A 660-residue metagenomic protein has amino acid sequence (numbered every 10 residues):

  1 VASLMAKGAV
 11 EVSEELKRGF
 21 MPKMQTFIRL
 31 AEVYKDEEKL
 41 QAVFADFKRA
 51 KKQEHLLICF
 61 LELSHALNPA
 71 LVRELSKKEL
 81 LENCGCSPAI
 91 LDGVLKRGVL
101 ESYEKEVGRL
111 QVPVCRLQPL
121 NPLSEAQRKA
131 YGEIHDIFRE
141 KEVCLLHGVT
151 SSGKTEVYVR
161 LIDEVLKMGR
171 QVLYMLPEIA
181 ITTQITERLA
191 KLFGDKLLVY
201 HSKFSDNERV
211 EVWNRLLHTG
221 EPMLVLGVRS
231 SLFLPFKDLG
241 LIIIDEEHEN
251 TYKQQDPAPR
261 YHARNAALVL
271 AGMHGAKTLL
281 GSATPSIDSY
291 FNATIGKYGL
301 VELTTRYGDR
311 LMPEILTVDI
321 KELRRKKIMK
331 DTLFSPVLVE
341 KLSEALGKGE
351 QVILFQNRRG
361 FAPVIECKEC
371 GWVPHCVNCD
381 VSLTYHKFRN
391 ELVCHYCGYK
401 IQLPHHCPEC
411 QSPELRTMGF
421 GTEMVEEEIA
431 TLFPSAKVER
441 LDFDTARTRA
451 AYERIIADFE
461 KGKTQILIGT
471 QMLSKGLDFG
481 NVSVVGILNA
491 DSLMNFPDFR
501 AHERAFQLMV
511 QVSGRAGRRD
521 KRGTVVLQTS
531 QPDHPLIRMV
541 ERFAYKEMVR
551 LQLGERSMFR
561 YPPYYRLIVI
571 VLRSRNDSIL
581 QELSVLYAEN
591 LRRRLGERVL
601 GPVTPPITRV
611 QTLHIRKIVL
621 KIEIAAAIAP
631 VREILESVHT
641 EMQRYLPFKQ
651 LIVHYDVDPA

Functional and structural regions predicted by a protein language model:
V1-L176, D444: Pre-Walker A segment
E11-V12, R594-P605, P647-D656: Short beta-strand elements
S13, Y103, G227, F355 (+4 more regions): Solvent-exposed beta-strand sheet faces enriched in polar/charged residues
K23, R522, P563-L567, Q611-I615 (+1 more regions): A general secondary-structure signal for short beta-strands and their flanking turns/coil in non-transmembrane regions
F27, R116-P119, R609-K621, D656-A660: Short, low-order "capping/linker" segments at domain edges
Q118-G132, E140-Q581, E589, R593 (+3 more regions): Inter-lobe coupling/hinge segments of SF2-like helicase ATPases
L583-E589, A629-E641: Short amphipathic alpha-helices in soluble, non-transmembrane regions that often serve as interface/regulatory elements
A625, E636-A660: Generic C-terminus detector
